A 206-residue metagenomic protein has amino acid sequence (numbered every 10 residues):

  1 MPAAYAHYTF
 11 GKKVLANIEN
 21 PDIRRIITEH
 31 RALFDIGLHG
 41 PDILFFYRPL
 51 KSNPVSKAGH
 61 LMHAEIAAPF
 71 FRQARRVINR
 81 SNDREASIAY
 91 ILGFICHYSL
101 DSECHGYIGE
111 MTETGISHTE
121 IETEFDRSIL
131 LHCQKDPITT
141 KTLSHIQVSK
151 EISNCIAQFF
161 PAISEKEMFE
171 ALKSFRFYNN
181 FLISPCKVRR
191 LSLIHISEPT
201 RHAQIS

Functional and structural regions predicted by a protein language model:
M1-I88, Y107-T142: N-terminal, motif-rich segments that launch catalysis or mediate targeting to/interaction with membranes, typified by
H7, H97, H195: Histidine-centered divalent metal-coordination motifs
H7-Y8, G93, D101: Short alpha-helical patches at coil-to-helix transitions and adjacent helical residues in well-structured domains
L44, C96, L100: Short active-site segment of divalent metal-dependent hydrolases/proteases that encodes the spacing between
I88-C96: Short alpha-helix carrying the canonical HExxH Zn2+-binding catalytic motif
D101-Y107: Acidic, Mg2+-coordinating active-site segments of isoprenoid diphosphate-utilizing enzymes
L131-V188: Hydrophobic, aromatic-enriched interface-forming segments
I194-I205: Single conserved hydrophobic/aromatic residue that forms the stacking wall/gate of nucleotide- or nucleobase-binding
